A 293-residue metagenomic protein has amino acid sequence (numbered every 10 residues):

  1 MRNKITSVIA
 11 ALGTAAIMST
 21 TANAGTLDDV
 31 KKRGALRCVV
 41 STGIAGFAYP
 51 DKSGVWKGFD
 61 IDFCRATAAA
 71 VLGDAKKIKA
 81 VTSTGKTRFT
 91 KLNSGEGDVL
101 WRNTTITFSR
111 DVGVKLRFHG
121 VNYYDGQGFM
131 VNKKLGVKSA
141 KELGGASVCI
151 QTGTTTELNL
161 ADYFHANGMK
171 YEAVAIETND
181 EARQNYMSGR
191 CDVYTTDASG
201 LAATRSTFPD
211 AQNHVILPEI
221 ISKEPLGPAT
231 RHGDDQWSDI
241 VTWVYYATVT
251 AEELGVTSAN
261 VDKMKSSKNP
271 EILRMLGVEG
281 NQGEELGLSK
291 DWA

Functional and structural regions predicted by a protein language model:
M1-I9: Bacterial N-terminal signal peptides that target proteins for export
A11-L12, A22, V30: Cleavable N-terminal signal peptides
I17-A24: Sec/Tat signal peptide C-region and signal peptidase I cleavage site
G25, K31-W101, L286: Extracytoplasmic small-molecule ligand-binding "clamshell" domains of the periplasmic binding protein/Venus flytrap
K31-A35, A68-G73, N93-G97, K134 (+5 more regions): Sec-exported extracytoplasmic/periplasmic mature domains
R37-G46, W56-L72, T105-I106, D125-E181: Bilobed "Venus flytrap"/periplasmic-binding protein-like clamshell domains and structurally analogous long
D62-R65, A69-V71, K133-V137, K141 (+4 more regions): Extended ligand-binding regions for polar small-molecule ligands
R65, A69, G73, K77-E142 (+1 more regions): Acidic, polar ligand-binding/catalytic clefts
